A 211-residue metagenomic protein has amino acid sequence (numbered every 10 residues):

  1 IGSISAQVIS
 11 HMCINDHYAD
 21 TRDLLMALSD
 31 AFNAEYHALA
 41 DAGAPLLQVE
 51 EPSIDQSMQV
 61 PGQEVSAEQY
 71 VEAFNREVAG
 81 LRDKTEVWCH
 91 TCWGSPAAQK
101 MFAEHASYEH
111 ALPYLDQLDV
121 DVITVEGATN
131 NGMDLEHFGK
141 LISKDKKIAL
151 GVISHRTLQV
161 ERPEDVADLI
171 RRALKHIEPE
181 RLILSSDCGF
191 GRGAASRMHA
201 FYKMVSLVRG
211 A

Functional and structural regions predicted by a protein language model:
I1-A211: Domain-level signal for soluble alpha/beta catalytic cores
